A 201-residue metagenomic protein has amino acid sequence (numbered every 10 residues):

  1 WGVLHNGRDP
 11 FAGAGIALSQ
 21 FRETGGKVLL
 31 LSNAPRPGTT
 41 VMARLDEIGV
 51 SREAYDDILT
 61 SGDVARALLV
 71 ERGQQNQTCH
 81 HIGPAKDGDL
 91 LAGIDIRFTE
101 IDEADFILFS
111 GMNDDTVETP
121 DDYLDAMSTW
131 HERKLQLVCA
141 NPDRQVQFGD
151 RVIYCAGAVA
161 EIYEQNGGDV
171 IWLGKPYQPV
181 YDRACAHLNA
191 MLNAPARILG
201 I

Functional and structural regions predicted by a protein language model:
W1-I201: HAD-like aspartate-dependent phosphatase fold
